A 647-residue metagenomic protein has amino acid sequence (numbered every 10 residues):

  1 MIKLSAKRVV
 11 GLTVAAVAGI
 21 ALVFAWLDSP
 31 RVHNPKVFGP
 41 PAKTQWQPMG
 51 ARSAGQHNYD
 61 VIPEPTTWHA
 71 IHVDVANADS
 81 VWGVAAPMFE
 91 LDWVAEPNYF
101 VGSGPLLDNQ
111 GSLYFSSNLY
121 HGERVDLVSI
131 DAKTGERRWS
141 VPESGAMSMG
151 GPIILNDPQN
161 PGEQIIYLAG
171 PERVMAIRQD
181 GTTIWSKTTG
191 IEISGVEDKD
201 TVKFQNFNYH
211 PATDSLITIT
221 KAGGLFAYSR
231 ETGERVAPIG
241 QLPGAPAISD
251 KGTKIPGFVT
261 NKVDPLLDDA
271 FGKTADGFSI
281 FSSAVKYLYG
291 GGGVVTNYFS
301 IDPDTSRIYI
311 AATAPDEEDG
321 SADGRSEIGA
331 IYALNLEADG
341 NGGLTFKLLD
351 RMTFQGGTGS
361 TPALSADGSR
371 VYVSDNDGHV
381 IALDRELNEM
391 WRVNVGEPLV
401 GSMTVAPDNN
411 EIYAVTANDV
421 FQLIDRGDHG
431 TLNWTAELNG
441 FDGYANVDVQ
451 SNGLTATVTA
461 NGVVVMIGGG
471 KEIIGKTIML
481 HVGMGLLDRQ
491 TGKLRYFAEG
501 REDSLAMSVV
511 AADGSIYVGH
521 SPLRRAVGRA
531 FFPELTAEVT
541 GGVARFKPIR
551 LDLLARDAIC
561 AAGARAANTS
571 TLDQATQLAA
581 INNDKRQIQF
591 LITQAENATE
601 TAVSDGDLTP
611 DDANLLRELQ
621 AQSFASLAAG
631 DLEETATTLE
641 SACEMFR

Functional and structural regions predicted by a protein language model:
M1-A16: N-terminal Sec-pathway targeting helices
V10-G11, P548, Q620: Sequence-pattern detector for short linear motifs and compositional/periodic biases rather than a specific fold
A18-L22: Hydrophobic core
F24-D557: Secretory-pathway ectodomains
A555-R647: Long, charged/polar, soluble alpha-helical segments
